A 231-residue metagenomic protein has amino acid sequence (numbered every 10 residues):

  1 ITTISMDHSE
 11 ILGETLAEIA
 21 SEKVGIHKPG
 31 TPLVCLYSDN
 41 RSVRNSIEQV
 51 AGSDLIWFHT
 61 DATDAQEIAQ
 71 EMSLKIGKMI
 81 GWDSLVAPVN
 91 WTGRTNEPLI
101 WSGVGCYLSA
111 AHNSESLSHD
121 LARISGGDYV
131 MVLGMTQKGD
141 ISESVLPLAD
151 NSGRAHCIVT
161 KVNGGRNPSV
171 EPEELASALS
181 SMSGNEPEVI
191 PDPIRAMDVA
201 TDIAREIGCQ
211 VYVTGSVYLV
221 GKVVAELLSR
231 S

Functional and structural regions predicted by a protein language model:
I1-S84: Acidic, Mg2+-coordinating active-site environments of NTP-dependent enzymes
T2, I19, A69, S109 (+2 more regions): Residue-level signal for inorganic ion chemistry
S5, D61-H156: Nucleotide phosphate-binding/pyrophosphate-handling subdomain across enzymes that bind or process nucleotide phosphates
L12-E14, S46-E48, H119-L121, E143-L146 (+3 more regions): Short amphipathic alpha-helical segments
V24-L33, S125-V130, G153, S183 (+1 more regions): Short, surface-exposed connector motifs at secondary-structure boundaries
V34, Y129-G134, C157-T160, Q210-Y212: Short glycine-rich phosphate-binding loop at a beta-alpha junction
N40-I56, D61-E67, G105-C106, V145-Q210: C-terminal helical cap/extension that packs against the catalytic core of soluble nucleotide-cofactor enzymes
S216-S231: Glycine/aspartate-rich loop-and-adjacent alpha/beta segment that forms the canonical ThDP
